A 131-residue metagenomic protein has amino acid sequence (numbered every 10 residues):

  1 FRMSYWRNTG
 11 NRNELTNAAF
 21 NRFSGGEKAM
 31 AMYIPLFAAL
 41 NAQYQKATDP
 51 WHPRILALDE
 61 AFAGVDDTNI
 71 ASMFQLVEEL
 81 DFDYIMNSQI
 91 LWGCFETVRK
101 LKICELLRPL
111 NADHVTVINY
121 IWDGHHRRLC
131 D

Functional and structural regions predicted by a protein language model:
S4-F37, A63-D67: Conserved ABC ATPase signature
E27-A31, H52-P53, D81-D83: Glycine-rich phosphate-binding loop
Y44, G64-A71: Conserved ATPase-coupling elements of RecA-like P-loop NTPase cores
Y44-R54: Short basic/glycine-enriched coil/helix segment immediately N-terminal to the Walker B
D59-A61: Walker B catalytic acidic pair
T68-D131: C-terminal lobe/lid and adjacent interdomain/linker elements of RecA-like ASCE P-loop ATPase modules
